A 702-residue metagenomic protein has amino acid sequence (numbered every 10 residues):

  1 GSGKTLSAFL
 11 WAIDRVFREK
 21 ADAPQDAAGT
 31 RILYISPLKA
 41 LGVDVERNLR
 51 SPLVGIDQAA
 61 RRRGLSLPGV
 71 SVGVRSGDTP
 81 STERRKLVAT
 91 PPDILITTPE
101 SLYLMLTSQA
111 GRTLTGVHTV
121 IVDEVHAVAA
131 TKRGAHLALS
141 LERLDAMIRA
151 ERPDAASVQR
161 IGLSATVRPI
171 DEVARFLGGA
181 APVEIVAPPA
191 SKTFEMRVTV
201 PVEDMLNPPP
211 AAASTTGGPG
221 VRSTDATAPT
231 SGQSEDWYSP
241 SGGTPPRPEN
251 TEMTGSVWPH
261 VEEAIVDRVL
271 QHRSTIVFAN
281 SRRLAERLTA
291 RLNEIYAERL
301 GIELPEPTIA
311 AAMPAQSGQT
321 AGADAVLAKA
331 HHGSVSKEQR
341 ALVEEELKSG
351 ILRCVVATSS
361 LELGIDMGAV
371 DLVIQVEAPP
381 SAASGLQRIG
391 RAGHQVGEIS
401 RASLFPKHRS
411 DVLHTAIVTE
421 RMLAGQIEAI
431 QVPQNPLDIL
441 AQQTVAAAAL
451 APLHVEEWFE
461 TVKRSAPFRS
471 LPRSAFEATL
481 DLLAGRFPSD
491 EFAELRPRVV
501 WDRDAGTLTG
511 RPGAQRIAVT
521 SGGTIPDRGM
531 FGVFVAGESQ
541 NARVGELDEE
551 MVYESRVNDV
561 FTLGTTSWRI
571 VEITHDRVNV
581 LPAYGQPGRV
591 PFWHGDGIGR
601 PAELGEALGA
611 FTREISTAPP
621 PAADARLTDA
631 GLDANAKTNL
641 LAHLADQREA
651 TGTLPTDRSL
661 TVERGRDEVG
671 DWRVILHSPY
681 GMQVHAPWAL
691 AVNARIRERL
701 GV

Functional and structural regions predicted by a protein language model:
S2-G3: ATP-binding Walker
S7-P99, L106-L450, H454-A505: Helicase motor core with emphasis on the C-terminal RecA-like subdomain
S101, R282-R283, L361-E362, P379 (+10 more regions): Short, glycine-/Ser/Thr-/acidic-enriched flexible segments
L163, F278-N280, A357-T358, D366-G368 (+10 more regions): Generic beta-strand/beta-sheet core signal
G318-G322, Q434-N435, G522-D527, F531-V535 (+1 more regions): Flexible hinge/switch segments at interdomain interfaces of large molecular machines
L480-R486, W501-P512, D629-A645: Amphipathic alpha-helical
G485, E491-R613, T617: Conserved nucleotide-binding/hydrolysis modules and their immediate coupling elements across P-loop/ASCE NTPase motors
T617-V702: N-terminal, non-catalytic alpha-helical interaction modules of very large eukaryotic scaffold proteins
